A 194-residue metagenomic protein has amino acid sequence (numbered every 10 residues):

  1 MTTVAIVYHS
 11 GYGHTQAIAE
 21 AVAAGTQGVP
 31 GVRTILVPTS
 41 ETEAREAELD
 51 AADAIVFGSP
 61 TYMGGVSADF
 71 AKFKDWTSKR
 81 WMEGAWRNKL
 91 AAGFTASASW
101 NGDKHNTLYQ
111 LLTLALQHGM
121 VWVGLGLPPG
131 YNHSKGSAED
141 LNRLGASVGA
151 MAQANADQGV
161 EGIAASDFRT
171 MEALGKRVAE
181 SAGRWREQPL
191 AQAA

Functional and structural regions predicted by a protein language model:
M1-W86, V148, D157-A194: N-terminal beta1-alpha1-beta2 submodule of the flavodoxin-like/Rossmannoid cofactor-binding fold
Y8, D53-I55, S59, S97 (+3 more regions): Short, flexible coil/turn micro-motifs enriched in small/turn-prone residues
G25, D103, V123-G126, G149-A150 (+1 more regions): Glycine-centered flexibility motif
A91-N142: Short, glycine-/small-residue-rich phosphate/pyrophosphate-handling segment
F94-A96, A154-V160: Short, local alpha-helical segments
S137-A154: Short glycine/proline-rich, acidic loop/turn segments that cap or connect secondary-structure elements
